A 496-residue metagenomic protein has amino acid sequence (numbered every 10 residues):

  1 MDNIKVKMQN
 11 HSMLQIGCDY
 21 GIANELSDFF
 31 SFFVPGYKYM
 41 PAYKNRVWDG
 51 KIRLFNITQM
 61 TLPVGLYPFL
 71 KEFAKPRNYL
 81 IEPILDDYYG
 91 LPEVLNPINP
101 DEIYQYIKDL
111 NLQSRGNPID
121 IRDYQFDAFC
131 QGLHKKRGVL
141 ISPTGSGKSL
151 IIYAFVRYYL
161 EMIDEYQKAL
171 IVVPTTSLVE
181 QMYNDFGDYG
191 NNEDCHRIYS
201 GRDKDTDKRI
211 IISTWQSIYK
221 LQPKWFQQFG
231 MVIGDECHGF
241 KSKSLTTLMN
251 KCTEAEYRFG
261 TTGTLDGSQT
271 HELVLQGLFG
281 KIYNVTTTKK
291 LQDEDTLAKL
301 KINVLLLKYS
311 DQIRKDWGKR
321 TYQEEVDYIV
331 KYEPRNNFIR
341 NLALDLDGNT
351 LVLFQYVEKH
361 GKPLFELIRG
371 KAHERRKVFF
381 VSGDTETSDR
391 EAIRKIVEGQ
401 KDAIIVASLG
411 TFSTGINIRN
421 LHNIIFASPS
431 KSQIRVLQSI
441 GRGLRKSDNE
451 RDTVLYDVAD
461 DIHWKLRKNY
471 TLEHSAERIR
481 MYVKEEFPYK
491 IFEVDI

Functional and structural regions predicted by a protein language model:
K51, Y88-I141: Conserved pre-motif I regulatory segment
K135-Y159: Walker A/P-loop
A169, P174-G201, K371-R375: Conserved helix-turn-beta segment of the N-terminal RecA-like "Helicase ATP-binding" lobe in SF1/SF2 helicases
E180, C195-T206, L351, H360-P363 (+1 more regions): Conserved helicase ATPase core of P-loop NTP-dependent helicases/translocases
S200-M231, S242-T247, T411: Conserved helix/coil segment N-terminal to the catalytic DExD/H
G230, H238-N303, Y482: Post-DEXD/H (motif II) to motif III coupling segment of the RecA-like Helicase ATP-binding lobe
T264, S382-K484: Conserved RecA-like P-loop NTPase helicase motor core
W317-Q355, K359-G370: Conserved interdomain hinge at the start of the Helicase C-terminal
